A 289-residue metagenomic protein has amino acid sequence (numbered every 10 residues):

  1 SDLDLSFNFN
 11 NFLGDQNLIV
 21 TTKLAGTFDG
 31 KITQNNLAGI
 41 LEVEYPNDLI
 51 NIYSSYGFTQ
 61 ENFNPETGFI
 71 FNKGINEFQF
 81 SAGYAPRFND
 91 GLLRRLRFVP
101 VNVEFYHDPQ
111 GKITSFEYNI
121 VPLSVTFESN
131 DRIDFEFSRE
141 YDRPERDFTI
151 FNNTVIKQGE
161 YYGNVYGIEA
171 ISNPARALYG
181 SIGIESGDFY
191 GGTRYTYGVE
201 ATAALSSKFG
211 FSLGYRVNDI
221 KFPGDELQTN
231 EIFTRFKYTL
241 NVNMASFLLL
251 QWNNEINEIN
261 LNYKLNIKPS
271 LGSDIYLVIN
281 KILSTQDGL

Functional and structural regions predicted by a protein language model:
S1-F7: Aromatic-lined, polymer-binding surfaces characteristic of secreted/periplasmic polysaccharide-degrading enzymes
F9-L289: Exposed, low-structure sequence patches enriched in small/polar residues
